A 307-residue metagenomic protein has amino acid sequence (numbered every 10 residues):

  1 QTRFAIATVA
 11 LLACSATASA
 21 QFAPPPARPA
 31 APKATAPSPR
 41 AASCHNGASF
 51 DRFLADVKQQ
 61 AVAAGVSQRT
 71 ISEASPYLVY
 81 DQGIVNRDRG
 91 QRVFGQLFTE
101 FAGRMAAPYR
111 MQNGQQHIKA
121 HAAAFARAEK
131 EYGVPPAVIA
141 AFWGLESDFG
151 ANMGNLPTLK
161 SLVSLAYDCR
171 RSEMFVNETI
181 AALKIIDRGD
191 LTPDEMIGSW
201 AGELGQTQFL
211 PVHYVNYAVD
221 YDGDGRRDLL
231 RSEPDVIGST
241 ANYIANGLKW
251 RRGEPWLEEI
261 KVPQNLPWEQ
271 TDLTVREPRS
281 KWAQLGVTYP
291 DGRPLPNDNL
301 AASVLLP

Functional and structural regions predicted by a protein language model:
Q1-A7: Bacterial N-terminal signal peptides that target proteins for export
A7-T8, A18: Cleavable N-terminal signal peptides
T17-A48, R52, Q59, R69-S72: Compositionally biased, proline/threonine/alanine/serine-rich low-complexity intrinsically disordered stretches
K58-V62, A126, A241: Amphipathic alpha-helical segments within well-ordered protein domains
S67-G95, W143-S147, P157-K160, E259-N265: Acidic helix-start/capping segments at beta-turn-to-alpha-helix junctions
G95-S239, A245: Acidic/His-rich structured neighborhood in mature extracellular/periplasmic domains
P193-P307: Flexible, glycine-rich surface segments
